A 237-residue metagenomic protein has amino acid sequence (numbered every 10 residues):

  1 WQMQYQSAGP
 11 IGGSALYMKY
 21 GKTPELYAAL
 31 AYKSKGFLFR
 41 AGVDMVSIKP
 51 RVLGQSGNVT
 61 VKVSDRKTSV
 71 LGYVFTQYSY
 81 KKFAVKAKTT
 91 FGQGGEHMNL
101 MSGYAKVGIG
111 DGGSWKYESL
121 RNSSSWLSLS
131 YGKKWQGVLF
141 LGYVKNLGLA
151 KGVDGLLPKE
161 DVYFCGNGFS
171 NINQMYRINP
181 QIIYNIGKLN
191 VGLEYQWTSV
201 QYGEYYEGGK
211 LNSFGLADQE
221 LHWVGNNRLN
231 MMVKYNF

Functional and structural regions predicted by a protein language model:
W1-G57: Aromatic- and glycine-enriched pocket-lining scaffold segments that form the walls of small-molecule binding clefts
Y17-M18, V63-S64, L221: Alpha-helix capping and helix-loop boundary segments enriched in small/acidic/polar residues
A28-Y32, V74-Y78, S125-Y131, P180-Y184 (+2 more regions): Residues on the lipid-exposed face of transmembrane beta-strands in outer-membrane beta-barrel proteins
K35-I172, Y176: Detector for outer-membrane/organellar transmembrane beta-barrel domains, recognizing the amphipathic beta-strand
F140-V144, N173, R177-G187, E194-T198: Short, loop-centered acidic/histidine patches that primarily coordinate divalent metals
V162-F164, S213-Q219: Short beta-alpha connecting loops at secondary-structure transitions that line or flank enzyme active sites
K188, G192, Q196-F214: C-terminal beta-signal and adjacent terminal beta-strands/loops of Gram-negative outer-membrane beta-barrel proteins
L221-F237: Outer-membrane beta-barrel "beta-signal"
